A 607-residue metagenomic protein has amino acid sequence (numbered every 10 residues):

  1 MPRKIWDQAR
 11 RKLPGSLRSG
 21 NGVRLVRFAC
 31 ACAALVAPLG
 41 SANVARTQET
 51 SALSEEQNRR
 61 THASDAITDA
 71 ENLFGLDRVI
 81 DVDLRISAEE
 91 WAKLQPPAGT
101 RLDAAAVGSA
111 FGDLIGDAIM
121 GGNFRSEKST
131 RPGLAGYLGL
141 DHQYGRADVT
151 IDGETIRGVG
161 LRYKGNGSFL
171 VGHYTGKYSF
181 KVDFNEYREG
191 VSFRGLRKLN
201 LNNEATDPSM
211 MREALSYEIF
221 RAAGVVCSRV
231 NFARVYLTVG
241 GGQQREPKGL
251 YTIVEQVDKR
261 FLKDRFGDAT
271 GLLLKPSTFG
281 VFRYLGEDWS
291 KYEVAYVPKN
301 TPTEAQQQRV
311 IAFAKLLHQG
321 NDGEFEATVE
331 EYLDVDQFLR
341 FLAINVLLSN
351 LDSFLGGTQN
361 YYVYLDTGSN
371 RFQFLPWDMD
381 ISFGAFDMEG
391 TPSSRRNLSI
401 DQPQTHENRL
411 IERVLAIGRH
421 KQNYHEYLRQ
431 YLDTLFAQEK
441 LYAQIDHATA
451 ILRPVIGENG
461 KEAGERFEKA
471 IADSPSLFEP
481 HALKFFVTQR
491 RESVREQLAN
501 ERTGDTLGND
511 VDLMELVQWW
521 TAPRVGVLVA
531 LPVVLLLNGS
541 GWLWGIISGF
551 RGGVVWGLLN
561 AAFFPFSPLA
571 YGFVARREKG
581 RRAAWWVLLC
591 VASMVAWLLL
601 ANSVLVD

Functional and structural regions predicted by a protein language model:
F28-G40: Bacterial N-terminal signal peptides
A42-T47: Boundary at the C-terminal end of the N-terminal hydrophobic targeting segment
E49-E218: Conserved NTP-binding catalytic cores of kinases and kinase-like/nucleotidyltransferase enzymes across multiple kinase
N58-H62, E71, D77-D81, E90-P96 (+6 more regions): Middle-to-C-terminal accessory/interaction subdomains
S179-E189, L196, N203-E204, M210 (+4 more regions): Internal "kinase-insert"/substrate-recognition segments embedded within catalytic cores of ATP-dependent enzymes
A522-I547: Selective detector of the "anchor" transmembrane alpha-helix that sits immediately C-terminal
V554-V574: Hydrophobic, aromatic-rich membrane-embedded alpha-helical segments
L598-D607: Juxtamembrane boundary at the C-terminal end of a transmembrane helix
